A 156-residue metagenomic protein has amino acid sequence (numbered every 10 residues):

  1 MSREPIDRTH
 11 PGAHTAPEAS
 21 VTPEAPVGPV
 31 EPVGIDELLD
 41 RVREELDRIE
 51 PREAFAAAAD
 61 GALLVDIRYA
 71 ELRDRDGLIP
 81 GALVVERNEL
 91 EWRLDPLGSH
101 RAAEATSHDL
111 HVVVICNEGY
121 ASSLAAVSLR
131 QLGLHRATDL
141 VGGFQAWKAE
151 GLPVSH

Functional and structural regions predicted by a protein language model:
M1-L63, A70-H111, Y120-H156: Rhodanese-like catalytic fold shared by cysteine-dependent sulfurtransferases and DSP/PTP-type phosphatases
